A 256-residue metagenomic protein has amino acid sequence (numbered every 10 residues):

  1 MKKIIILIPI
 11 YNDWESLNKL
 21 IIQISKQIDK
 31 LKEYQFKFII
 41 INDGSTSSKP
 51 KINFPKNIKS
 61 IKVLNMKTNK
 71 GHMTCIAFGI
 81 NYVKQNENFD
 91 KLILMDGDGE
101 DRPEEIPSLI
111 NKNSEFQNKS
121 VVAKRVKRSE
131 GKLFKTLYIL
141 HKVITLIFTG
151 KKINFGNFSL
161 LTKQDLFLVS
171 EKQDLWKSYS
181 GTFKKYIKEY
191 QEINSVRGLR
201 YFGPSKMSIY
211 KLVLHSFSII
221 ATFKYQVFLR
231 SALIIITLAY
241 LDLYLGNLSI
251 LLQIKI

Functional and structural regions predicted by a protein language model:
K3-I5, K37: Cell-envelope/extracellular polymer assembly enzymes that use nucleotide-activated donors
D13-D29: Short, well-formed alpha-helical segments that are part of the catalytic scaffolds of diverse glycosyltransferases
D13-L17, S45, R102: Donor nucleotide-sugar binding loop of glycosyltransferases
E15, G181, K185-I256: Hydrophobic helical membrane-anchoring modules
I21, Y34-S45: Short beta-strand/loop segment that forms part of the nucleotide-sugar
N42-K51, G99-E100: A conserved acidic beta->alpha catalytic loop
M66-T68, M73-Y82, L94, E100-K177 (+2 more regions): Acceptor/aglycone-binding surface of glycosyltransferases and processive sugar-polymer synthases
E87-K91: Short acidic donor-binding loop at the edge of a beta-strand
